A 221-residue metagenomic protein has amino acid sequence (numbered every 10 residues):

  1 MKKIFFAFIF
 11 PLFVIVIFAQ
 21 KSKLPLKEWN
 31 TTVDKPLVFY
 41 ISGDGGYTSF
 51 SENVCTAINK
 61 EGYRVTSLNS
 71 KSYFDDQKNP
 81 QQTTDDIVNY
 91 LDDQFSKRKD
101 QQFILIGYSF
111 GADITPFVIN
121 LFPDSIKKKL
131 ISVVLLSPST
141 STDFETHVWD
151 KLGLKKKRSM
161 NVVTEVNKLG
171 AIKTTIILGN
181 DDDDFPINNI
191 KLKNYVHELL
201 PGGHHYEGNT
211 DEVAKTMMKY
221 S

Functional and structural regions predicted by a protein language model:
M1-L24: Bacterial Sec-dependent N-terminal signal peptides
L24-P25, T31-Q101: Serine-hydrolase catalytic machinery in alpha/beta-hydrolase-like enzymes
W29-N30, E145-N194: The feature captures the conserved acid-bearing segment of alpha/beta-hydrolase catalytic domains
Y40, L105, L135, T175-I176: Structural beta-sheet core signal
S70, I131-T146: Active-site nucleophile loop of the alpha/beta-hydrolase fold
I106-T115: Gly/Ala-rich beta-loop-alpha elbow adjacent to hydrolase catalytic centers
F117-I131: Conserved hydrolase catalytic core segment
V196-S221: C-terminal catalytic histidine-bearing segment of alpha/beta-hydrolase fold enzymes
